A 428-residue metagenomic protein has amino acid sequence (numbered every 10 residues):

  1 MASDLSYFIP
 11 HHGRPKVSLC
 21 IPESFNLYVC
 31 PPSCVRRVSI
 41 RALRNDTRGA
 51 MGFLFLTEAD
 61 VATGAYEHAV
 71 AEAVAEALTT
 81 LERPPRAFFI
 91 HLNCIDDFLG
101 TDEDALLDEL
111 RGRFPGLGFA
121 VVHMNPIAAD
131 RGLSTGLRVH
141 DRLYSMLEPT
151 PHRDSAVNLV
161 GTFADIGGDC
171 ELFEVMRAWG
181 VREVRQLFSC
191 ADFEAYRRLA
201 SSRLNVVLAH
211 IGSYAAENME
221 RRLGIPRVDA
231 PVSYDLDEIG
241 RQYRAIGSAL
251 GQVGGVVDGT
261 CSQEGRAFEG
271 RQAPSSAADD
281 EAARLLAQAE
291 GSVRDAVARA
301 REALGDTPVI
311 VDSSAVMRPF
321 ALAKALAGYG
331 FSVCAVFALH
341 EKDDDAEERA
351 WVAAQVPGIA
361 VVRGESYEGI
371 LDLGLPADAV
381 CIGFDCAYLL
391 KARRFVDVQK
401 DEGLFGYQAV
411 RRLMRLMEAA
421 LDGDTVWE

Functional and structural regions predicted by a protein language model:
M1-E428: An N-terminal assembly and electron-transfer interface module characteristic of large anaerobic redox and radical
